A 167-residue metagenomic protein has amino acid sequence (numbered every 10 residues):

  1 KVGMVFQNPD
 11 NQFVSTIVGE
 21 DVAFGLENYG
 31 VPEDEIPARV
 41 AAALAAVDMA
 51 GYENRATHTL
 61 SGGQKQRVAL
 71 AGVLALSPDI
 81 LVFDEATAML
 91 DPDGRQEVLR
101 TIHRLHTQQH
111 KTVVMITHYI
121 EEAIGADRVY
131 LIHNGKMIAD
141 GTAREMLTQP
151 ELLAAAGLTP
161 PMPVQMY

Functional and structural regions predicted by a protein language model:
D34-Y52: Conserved ABC ATPase "signature" region
A56-L60, Q64: Conserved ABC ATPase signature
S77: Conserved catalytic motifs of ABC-family nucleotide-binding domains
L81-D84: Catalytic Walker B motif of ABC-type/P-loop ATPase nucleotide-binding domains
P92-G94: Helix N-cap at the start of a conserved alpha-helix in ABC-type nucleotide-binding domains
L153-Y167: ABC ATPase nucleotide-binding domains
